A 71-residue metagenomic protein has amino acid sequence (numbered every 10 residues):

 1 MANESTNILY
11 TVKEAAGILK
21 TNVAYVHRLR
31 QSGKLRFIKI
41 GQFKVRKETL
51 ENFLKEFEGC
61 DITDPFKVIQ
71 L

Functional and structural regions predicted by a protein language model:
A2-Y25: Polyanion-binding surface elements
I8, I18, I38-I40, I62 (+1 more regions): Weak global preference for isoleucine
I18-K44: Major-groove DNA-recognition helix of helix-turn-helix-type DNA-binding domains
L50-L71: A short, Lys/Arg-enriched interface patch at domain edges and termini
